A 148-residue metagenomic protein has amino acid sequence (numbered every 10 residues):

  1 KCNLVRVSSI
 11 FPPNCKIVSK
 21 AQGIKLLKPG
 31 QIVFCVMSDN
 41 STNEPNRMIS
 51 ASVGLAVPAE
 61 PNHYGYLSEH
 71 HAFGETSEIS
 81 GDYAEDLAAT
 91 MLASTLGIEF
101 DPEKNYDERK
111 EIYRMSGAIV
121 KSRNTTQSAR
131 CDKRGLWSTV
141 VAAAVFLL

Functional and structural regions predicted by a protein language model:
K1-L148: Helix-coil modules at protein/domain termini and other flexible surface or pore-lining loops, especially C-terminal
